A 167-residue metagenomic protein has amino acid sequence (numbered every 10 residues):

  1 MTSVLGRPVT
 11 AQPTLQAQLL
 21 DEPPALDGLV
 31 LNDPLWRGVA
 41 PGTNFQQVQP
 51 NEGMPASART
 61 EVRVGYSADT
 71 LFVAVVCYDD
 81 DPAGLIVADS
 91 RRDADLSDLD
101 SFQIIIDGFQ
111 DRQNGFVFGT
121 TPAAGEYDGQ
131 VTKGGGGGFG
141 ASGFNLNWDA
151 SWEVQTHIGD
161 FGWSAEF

Functional and structural regions predicted by a protein language model:
V4-E166: Structural preference for beta-rich elements and adjacent junctions enriched in aromatics
